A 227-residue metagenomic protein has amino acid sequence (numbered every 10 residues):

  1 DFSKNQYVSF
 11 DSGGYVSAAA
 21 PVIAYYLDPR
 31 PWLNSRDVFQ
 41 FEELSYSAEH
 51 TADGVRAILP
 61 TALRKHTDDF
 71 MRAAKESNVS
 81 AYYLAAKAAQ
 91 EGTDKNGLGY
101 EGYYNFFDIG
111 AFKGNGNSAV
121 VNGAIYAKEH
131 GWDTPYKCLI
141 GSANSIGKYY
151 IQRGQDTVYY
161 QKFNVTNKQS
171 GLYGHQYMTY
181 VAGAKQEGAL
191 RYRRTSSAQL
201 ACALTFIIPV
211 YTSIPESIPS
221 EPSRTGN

Functional and structural regions predicted by a protein language model:
D1-S77, I151-V158, K162-N227: Cell-wall glycan-active module
G54-T67, Y100-K137: Substrate-binding clefts and substrate-entry loops adjacent to catalytic sites of polymer-processing enzymes acting on
M71-A74, N78-K95: Short, functionally critical alpha-helical segments immediately adjacent to catalytic or ligand/cofactor-binding
Q90-K95, F106, A111-G116, N167-S170 (+1 more regions): Solvent-exposed loop/turn segments at secondary-structure junctions within structured extracellular/periplasmic domains
G97-L98, Q152: Generic macromolecular interface patches on structured domains
S142: Cytosolic nucleotide-binding catalytic cores of signal-transduction proteins
